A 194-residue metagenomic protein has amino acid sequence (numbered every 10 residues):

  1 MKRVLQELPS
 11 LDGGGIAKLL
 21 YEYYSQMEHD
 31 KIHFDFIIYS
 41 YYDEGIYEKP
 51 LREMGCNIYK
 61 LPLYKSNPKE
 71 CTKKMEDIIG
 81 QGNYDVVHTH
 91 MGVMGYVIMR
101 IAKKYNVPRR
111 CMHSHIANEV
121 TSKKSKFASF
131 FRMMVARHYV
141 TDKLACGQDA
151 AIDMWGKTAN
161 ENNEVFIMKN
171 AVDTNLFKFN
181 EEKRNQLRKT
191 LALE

Functional and structural regions predicted by a protein language model:
M1-E194: Membrane-interface segments of envelope glycosyltransferases acting on lipid-linked substrates or membrane lipids
